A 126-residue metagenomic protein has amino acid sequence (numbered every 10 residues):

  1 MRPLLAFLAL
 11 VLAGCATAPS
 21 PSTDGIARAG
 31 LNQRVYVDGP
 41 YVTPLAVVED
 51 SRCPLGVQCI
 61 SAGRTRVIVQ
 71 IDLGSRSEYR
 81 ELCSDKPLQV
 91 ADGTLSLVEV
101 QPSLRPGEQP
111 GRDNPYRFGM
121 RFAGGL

Functional and structural regions predicted by a protein language model:
M1-L4: Positively charged n-region of N-terminal signal peptides that target proteins for export
V11-G14: C-terminal motif of bacterial Sec signal peptides marking the signal peptidase cleavage site
A16-P19: Bacterial signal peptide processing site
P21-A62: N-terminal secretory signal peptides
G30, V37-G39, A62-R66, S77 (+2 more regions): Extracytoplasmic
V48-K86: Mature extracytoplasmic domains of secretory-pathway proteins
C83-R105: Short Fe-S-cluster ligation motifs
V100-L126: C-terminal partner/receptor-binding element of secreted or periplasmic proteins
